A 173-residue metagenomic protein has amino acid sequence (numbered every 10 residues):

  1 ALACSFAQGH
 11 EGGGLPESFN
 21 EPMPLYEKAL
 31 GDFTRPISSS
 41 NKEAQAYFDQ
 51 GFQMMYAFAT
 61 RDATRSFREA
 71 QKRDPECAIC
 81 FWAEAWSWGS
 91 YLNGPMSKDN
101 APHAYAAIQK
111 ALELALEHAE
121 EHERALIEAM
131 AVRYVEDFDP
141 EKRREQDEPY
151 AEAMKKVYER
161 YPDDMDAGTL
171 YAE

Functional and structural regions predicted by a protein language model:
A3-S40: N-terminal pre-domain segments of enzymes
G31-K72, V132-D139, R160: Asp/Glu-centered strand-loop micro-motifs enriched in Gly/Pro and often flanked by an aromatic residue
F33, D62-A70, H103-A115, Q146-Y161: Amphipathic alpha-helices of TPR/Sel1-like and other helical repeat/solenoid scaffolds
K42-Q50, E76-Y91, E117-D139, D163-E173: Amphipathic alpha-helical repeat scaffolds of TPR domains
A57-R65, E84-E120, A131-R143: Inter-helical turn/loop elements of alpha-helical hairpins
F58-D62, E136-E173: A conserved hydrophobic secondary-structure block that centers on an alpha-helix together with its immediately flanking
